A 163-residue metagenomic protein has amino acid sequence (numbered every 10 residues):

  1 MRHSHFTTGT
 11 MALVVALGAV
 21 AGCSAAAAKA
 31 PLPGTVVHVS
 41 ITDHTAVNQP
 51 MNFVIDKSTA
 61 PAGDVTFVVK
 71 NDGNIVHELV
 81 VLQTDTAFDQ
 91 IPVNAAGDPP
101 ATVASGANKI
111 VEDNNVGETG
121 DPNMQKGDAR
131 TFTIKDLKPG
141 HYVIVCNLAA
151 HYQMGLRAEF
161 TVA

Functional and structural regions predicted by a protein language model:
R2-M11: Bacterial N-terminal signal peptides that target proteins for export
A19-G22: C-terminal motif of bacterial Sec signal peptides marking the signal peptidase cleavage site
A25-A27, N74-I75, L79, D113-A163: Extracellular/periplasmic metallocenter environments
L32-D64: N-terminal edge beta-strand
H38-S40, V54, T59, V68 (+3 more regions): Generic structural detector for well-ordered beta-strands
T45-M51, V76-V80, F88-Q90: Short, solvent-exposed loop/turn elements at domain surfaces
V69-G73: Asparagine-centered strand-capping/turn motif at beta-strand->loop junctions
V81-N115: The feature marks short-to-medium sequence segments in extracytoplasmic or secretory-pathway proteins
